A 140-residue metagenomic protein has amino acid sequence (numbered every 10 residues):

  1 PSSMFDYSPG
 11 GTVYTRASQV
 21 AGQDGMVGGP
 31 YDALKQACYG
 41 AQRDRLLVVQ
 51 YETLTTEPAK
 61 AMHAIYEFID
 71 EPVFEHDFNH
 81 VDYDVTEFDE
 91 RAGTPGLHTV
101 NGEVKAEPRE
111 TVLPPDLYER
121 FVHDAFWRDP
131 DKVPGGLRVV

Functional and structural regions predicted by a protein language model:
P1-E71: PAPS-dependent sulfotransferase catalytic domain
F5-G10, Y31, K35-G40, E67-V140: PAPS-dependent sulfotransferases, especially Golgi type II membrane carbohydrate sulfotransferases
